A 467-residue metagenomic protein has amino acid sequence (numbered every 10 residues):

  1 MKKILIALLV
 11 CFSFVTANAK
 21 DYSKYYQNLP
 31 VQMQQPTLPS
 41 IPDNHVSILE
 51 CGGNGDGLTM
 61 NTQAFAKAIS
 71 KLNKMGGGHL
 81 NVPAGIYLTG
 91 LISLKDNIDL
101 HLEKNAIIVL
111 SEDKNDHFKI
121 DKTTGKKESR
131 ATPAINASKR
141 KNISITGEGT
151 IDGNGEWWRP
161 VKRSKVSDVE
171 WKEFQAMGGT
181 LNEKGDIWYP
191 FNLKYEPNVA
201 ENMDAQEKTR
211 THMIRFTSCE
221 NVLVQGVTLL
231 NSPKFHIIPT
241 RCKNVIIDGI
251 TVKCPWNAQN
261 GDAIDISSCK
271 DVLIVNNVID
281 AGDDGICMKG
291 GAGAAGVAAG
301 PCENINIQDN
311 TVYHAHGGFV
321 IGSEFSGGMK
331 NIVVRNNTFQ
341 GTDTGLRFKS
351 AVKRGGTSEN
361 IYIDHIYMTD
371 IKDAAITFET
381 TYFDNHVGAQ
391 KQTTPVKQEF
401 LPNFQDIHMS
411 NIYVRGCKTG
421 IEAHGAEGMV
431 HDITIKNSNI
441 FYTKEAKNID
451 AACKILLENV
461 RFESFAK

Functional and structural regions predicted by a protein language model:
M1-N81, I86-D99, E103-S218, L223-Q225 (+7 more regions): Extracellular "leader-to-stem" segments immediately downstream of a signal peptide or signal-anchor in secreted/lumenal
N54-D56, G293-V297, G327-G328, R354: Short, small-residue-enriched loops and turns at beta-alpha junctions that line or gate enzyme active sites
G77, L91, S111-E112, N154-W158 (+12 more regions): Short glycine/acidic-rich loop motifs that flank beta-strands on beta-rich extracellular proteins
V82-T89, A263-D265, A351-V352: Conserved short loop/turn motifs at secondary-structure junctions
I86, R241-K243, T251, K270 (+5 more regions): Active-site-proximal loop/turn and secondary-structure-junction residues that shape catalytic pockets, frequently
K104-N105, K141-G149, E220-L230, K243-P255 (+8 more regions): Right-handed parallel beta-helix
F325, N336, G345-K467: Extracellular beta-rich repeat passengers
